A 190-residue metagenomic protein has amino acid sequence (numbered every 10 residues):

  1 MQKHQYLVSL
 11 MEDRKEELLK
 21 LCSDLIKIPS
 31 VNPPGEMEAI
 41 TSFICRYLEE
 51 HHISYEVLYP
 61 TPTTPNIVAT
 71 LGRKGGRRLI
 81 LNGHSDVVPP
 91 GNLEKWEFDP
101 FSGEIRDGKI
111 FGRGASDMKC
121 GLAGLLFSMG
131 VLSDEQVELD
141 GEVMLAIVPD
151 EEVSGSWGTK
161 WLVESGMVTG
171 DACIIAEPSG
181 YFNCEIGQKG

Functional and structural regions predicted by a protein language model:
Q2-R113, E135-L139: Acidic/His- and Gly-rich active-site-bordering loop/insert found across diverse amide/peptide-bond hydrolases
S116, C120-G190: Fold-level recognition of mixed alpha/beta catalytic cores in primary-metabolism enzymes, strongest
